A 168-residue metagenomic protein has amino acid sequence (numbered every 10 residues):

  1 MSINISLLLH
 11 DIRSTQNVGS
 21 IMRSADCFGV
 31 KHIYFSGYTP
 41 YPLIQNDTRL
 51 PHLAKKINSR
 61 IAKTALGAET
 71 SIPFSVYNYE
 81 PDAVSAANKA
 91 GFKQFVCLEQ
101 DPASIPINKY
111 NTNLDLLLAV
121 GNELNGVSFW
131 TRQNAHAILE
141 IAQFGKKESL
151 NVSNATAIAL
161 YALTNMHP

Functional and structural regions predicted by a protein language model:
M1-Q100: RNA substrate-binding interface of SAM-dependent RNA methyltransferases
H10, S36-G37, N122, L139-K146: Short beta->alpha connector loops at strand-helix junctions that form conserved, small/polar/Pro-enriched
Q16-N17, I105, G126, K147-L150: Residues that form or flank phosphate/diphosphate-binding pockets in enzymes that use nucleotide phosphates
D82-A83, P106-N108, V127: Short acidic active-site motifs
Q100-A103, N122-N125: Short glycine-rich anion-binding loops that position phosphate/pyrophosphate groups of nucleotides and phosphorylated
N111-T112, T131: Structural alpha-helical scaffold elements that stabilize or flank donor/cofactor-binding regions in carbohydrate
F129-P168: Structured adenosyl-cofactor binding patch, chiefly the S-adenosyl-L-methionine
